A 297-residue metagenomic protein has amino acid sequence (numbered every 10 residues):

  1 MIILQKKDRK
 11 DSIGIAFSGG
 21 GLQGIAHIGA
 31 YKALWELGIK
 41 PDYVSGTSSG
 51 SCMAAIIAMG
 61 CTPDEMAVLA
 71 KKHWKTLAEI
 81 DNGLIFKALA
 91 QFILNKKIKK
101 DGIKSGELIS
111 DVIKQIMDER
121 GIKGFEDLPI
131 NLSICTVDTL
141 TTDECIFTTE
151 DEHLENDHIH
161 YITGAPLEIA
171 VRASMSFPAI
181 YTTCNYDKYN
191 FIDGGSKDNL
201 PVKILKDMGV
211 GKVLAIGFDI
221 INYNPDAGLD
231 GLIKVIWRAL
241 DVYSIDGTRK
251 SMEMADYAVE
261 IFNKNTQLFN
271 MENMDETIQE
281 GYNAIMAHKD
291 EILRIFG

Functional and structural regions predicted by a protein language model:
M1-T47, A55-G297: Patatin-like phospholipase
